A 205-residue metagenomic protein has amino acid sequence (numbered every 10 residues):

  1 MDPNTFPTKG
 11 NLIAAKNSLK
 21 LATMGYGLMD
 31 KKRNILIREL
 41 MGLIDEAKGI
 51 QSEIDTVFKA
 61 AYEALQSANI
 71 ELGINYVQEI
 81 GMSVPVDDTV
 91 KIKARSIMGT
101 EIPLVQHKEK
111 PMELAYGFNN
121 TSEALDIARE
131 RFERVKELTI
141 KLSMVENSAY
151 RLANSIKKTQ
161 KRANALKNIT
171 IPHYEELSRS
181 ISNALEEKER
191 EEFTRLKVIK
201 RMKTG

Functional and structural regions predicted by a protein language model:
M1-G205: Charge-rich amphipathic alpha-helical interaction elements
